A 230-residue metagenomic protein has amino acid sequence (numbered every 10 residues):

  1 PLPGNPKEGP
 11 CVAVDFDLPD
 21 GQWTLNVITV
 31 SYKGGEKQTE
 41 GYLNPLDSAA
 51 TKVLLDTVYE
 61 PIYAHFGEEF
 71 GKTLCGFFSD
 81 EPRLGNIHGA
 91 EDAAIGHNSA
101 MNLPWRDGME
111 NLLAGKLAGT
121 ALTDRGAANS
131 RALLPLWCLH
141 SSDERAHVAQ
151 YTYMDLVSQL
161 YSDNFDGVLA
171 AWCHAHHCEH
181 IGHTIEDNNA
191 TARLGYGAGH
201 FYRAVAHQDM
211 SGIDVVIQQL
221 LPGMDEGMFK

Functional and structural regions predicted by a protein language model:
P1-Y151, S158-Q159, D163: Mature extracytoplasmic enzyme cores
Q22-T24, K72-F77, V168-W172, H177-G182 (+1 more regions): Beta-sheet entry/capping signal
Q38-E40, D92, G195, D225-M228: Surface-exposed beta-strand edges and their flanking turn/coil or helix-capping segments
V53, H177, F201, M228-K230: Conserved luminal/periplasmic juxtamembrane motif of membrane-embedded glycan-processing enzymes
T57-H65, L160, N164, V168-E179 (+2 more regions): Generic, well-ordered alpha-helical scaffold segments in large soluble proteins
P82-W105, H174, I181-I217: Substrate-binding cleft/loops of secretory-pathway carbohydrate-active enzymes
A128, W137-E144, Y151, D155-Q159 (+3 more regions): Active-site core of glycosidic bond-cleaving carbohydrate-active enzymes
